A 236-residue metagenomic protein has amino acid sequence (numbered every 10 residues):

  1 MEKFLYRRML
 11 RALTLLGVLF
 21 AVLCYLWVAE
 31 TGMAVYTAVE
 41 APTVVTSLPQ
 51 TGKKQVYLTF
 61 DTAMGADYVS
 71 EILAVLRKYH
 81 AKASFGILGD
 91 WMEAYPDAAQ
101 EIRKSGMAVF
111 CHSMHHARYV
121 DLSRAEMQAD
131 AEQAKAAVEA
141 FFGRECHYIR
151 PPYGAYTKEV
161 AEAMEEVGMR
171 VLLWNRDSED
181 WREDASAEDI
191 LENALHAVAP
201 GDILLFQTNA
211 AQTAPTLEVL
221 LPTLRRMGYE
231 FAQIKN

Functional and structural regions predicted by a protein language model:
M1-T59, A74-S84, P200-N236: Terminal accessory/targeting
G32-L122, E126-D130, K135-A140, R144: Active-site beta->alpha N-cap acidic-glycine motif
F60-T62, I87-G89, C111-S113, P151-Y153 (+3 more regions): A cross-domain feature marking catalytic cores of carbohydrate-active enzymes and several ubiquitous metabolic/repair
D61, L76, V109-H112, A134 (+5 more regions): Conserved, mostly hydrophobic/aromatic
Y68, H115-E145, Y153-P200, Q212-T216: Alpha-helical scaffold elements lining the catalytic groove of polysaccharide deacetylases
E71-I72, D97-E101, V160-A163, T216-L220: A short acidic, amphipathic alpha-helical/loop segment
G106, G168, G228: Conserved functional loop/turn residues at catalytic and ligand-binding sites
E145-Y148, E230: Residues at or immediately flanking beta-strands
